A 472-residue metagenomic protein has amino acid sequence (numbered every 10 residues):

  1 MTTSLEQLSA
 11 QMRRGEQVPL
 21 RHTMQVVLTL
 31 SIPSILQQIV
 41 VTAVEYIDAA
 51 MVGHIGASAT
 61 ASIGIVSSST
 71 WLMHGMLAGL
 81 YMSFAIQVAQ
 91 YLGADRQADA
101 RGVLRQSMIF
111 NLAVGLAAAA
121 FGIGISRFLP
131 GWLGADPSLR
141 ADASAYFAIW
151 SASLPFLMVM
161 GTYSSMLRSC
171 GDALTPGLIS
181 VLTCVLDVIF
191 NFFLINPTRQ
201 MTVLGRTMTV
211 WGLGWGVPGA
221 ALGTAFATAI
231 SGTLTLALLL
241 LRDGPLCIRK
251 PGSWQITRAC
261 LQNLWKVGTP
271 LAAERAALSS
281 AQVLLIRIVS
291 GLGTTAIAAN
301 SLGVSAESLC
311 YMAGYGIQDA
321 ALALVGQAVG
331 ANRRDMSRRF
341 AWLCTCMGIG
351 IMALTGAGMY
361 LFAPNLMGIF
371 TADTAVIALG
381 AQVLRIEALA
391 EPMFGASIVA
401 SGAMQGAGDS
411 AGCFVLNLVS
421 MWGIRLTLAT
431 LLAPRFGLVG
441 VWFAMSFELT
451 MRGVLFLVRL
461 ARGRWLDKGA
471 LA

Functional and structural regions predicted by a protein language model:
M1-S34, V88-P155, L186, T202-T269 (+2 more regions): Short alpha-helical transmembrane segments in multi-pass integral membrane proteins
L28-D48, I149, M160, A227-S231 (+4 more regions): Transmembrane helical elements of multi-pass membrane transporters/channels
L36, V40, V44, M73-L77 (+15 more regions): Residue-level hotspots within pore-lining transmembrane alpha-helices of multi-pass secondary transporters
I39-A61, P130-P137, F193-T198, T207 (+6 more regions): Helix-terminus/linker motif at the lipid-water interface of multi-pass membrane proteins
Y46-A50, F128, T162-M166, V188-F193 (+8 more regions): Alpha-helical transmembrane segments of multipass membrane proteins
M51-W71, P137-A145, V217-L222, C260-V267 (+4 more regions): Interfacial/gating helices of multi-pass transporter permease domains
T60-A120, L157-P176, I286, I297-A363 (+1 more regions): Small-residue-rich hydrophobic transmembrane alpha-helices
A400-G437, V441-F443: C-terminal structured "cap/appendage" subdomains that terminate the fold
